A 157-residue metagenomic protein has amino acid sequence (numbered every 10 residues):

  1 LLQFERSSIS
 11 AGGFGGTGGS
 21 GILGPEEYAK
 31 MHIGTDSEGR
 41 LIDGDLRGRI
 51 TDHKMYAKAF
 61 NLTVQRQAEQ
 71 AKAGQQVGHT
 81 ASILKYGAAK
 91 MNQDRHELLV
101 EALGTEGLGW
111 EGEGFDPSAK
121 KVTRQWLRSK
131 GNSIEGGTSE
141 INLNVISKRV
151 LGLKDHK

Functional and structural regions predicted by a protein language model:
L1-F60, N132: Glycine-rich beta->alpha junctions and the first turn(s) of the following alpha-helix
L1-G15, E106-K157: Glycine-rich phosphate/cofactor-binding loops in nucleotide/flavin-utilizing enzymes
L1-R6, E26, L62-R66, A73-Q76 (+1 more regions): Short acidic (Asp/Glu) and glycine-rich catalytic loops that position anionic groups and cofactors
I22, D43, V64, H96 (+2 more regions): Alpha-helix initiation and N-capping motif
G34-S37, L41-R47, K58-G114: C-terminal helix-coil-helix/basic helical segment that borders enzyme active sites and/or dimer interfaces and provides
K54, K72, I83, E135-T138: Alpha-helical architecture
